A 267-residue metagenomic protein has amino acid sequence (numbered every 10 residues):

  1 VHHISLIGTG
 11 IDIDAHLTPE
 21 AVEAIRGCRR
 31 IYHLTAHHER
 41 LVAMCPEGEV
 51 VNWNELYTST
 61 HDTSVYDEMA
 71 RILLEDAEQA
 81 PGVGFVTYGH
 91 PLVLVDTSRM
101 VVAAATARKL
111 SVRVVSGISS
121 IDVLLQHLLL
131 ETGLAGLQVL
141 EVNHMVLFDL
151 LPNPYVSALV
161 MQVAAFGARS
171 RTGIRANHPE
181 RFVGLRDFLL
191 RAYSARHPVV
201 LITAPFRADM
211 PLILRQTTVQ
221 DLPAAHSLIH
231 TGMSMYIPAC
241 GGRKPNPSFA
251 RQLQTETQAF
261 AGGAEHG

Functional and structural regions predicted by a protein language model:
V1-V115, M233-S234, T257-H266: Class I S-adenosyl-L-methionine
H2-I7, S111-V112, S119-G267: Beta-strand/loop-alpha-helix module characteristic of Rossmann-like adenine-cofactor folds
